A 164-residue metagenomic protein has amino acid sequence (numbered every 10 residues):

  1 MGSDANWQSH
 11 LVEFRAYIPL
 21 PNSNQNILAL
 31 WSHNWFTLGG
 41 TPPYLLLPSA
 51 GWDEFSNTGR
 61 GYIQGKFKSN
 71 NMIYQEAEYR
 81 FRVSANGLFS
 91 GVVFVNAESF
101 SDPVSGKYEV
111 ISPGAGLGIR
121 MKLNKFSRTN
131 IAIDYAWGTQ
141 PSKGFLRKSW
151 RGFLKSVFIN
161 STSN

Functional and structural regions predicted by a protein language model:
M1-F89, F94, S101-P103, G144 (+1 more regions): C-terminal outer-membrane beta-barrel translocator/porin domains of Gram-negative envelope proteins and their
F14, P113-L117, I131: One face of beta-strands
E76-R80, G114-M121: Short glycine-rich, acidic/polar surface loops and turns
F100-P103, R128-N130: Short small-residue beta-strand/loop micro-motif enriched in glycine and branched aliphatics
V110: Glycine-rich, small/acidic residue-mixed loop/short-helix segments
K122-N164: Predominantly the C-terminal beta-signal and adjacent terminal strand-loop region of outer-membrane beta-barrel
